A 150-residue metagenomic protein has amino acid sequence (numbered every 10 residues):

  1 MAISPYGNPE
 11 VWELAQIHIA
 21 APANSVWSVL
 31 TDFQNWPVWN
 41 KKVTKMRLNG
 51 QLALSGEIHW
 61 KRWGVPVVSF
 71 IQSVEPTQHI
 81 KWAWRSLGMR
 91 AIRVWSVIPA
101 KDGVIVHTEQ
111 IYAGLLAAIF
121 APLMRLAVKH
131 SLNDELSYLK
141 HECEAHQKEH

Functional and structural regions predicted by a protein language model:
M1-G50: Hydrophobic ligand-binding cavity/cleft-lining segments
E10-Q16, P66, H79, R90-I92 (+1 more regions): Intrinsic-disorder/low-complexity, polar/charged segments enriched in Ser/Thr/Lys/Arg/Asp/Glu/Gln
A15-I17, V67-S73, W84, I92-P99: Hydrophobic/aromatic beta-strand elements that line small-molecule binding cavities or substrate pockets in beta-rich
A20-N24, Q72-T77, S96-I105: A short, structured loop/turn motif at beta-sheet edges
S25-L30, W36, I71, I80-W82 (+2 more regions): Hydrophobic pocket/interface hotspot
Q51, W63, R85-L87: Short polar/acidic secondary-structure junctions
Q51-I58, E75-W82: Short, hydrophobic/aromatic-rich segments at coil-to-beta transitions
R85-D134, L139-H141, A145, H150: Beta-strand/loop substructures that line and gate deep hydrophobic ligand-binding cavities in soluble
